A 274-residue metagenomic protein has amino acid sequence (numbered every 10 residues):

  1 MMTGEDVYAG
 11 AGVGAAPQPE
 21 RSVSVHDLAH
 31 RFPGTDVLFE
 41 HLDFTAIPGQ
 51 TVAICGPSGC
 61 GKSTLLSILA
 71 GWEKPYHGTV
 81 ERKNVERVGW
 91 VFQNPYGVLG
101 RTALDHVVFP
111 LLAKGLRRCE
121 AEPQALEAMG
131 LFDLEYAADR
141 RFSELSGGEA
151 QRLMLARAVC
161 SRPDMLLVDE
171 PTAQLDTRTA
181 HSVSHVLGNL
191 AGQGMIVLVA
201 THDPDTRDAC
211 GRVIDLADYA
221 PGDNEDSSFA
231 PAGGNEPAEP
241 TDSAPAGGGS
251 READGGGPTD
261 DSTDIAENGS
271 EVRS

Functional and structural regions predicted by a protein language model:
C55-P57: The feature captures the beta-strand-to-loop junction immediately N-terminal to the Walker
A70: Helix-to-loop junction immediately C-terminal to a conserved catalytic motif
R101-L112: Q-loop/switch helix immediately C-terminal to the Walker
C119-A137: Conserved ABC ATPase "signature" region
R141-L145, E149: Conserved ABC ATPase signature
A158-V159: ABC ATPase C-loop
R162: Conserved catalytic motifs of ABC-family nucleotide-binding domains
L166-D169: Catalytic Walker B motif of ABC-type/P-loop ATPase nucleotide-binding domains
